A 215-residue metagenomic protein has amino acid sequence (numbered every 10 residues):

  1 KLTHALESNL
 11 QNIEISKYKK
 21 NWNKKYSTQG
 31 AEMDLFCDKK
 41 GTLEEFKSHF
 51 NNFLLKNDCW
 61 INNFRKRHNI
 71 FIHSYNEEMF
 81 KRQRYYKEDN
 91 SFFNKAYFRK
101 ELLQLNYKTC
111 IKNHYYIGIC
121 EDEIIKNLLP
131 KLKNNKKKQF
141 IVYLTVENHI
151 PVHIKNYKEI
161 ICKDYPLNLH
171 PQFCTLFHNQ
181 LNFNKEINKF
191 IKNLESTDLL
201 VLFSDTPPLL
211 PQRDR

Functional and structural regions predicted by a protein language model:
K1-R215: Solvent-exposed soluble domains appended to multi-pass membrane proteins
